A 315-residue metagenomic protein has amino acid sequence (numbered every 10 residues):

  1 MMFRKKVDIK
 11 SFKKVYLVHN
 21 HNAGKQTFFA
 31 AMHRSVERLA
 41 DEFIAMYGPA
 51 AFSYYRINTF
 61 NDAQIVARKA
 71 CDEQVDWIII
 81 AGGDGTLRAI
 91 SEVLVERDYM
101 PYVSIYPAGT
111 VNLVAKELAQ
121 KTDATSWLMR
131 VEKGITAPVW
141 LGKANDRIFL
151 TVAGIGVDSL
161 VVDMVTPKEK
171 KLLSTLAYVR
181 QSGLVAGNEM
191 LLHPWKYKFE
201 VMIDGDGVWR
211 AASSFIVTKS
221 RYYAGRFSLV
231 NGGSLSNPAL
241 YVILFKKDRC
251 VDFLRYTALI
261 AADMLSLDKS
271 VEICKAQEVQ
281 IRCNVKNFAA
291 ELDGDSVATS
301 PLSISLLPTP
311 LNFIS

Functional and structural regions predicted by a protein language model:
M1-I78, V93: ATP/NTP phosphate-donor binding region
M2-K5, I203-D204, W209, L229 (+2 more regions): ATP/nucleoside-binding phosphotransfer catalytic cores, i.e., glycine-rich phosphate-binding loops
Y16, M46, E96-S213: Catalytic core of DAGKc-family lipid kinases
V18-N20, Y106, T218, F245: Short hydrophobic segments within beta-strands
H21, A81-G83, Y106-A108: Glycine-rich beta-strand-to-loop/alpha-helix junction loops that act as flexible
G85-P101: Short Gly/Thr/Asp-enriched flexible loops that form oxyanion-binding sites at enzyme active sites
G154, D158, I216-V230, S296: Glycine-rich phosphate/pyrophosphate-binding beta-alpha loops
E169-Q181, N231-D252: Gly/Ser/Thr-rich active-site loops/lids in small-molecule metabolic enzymes that frequently grip phosphoryl groups
